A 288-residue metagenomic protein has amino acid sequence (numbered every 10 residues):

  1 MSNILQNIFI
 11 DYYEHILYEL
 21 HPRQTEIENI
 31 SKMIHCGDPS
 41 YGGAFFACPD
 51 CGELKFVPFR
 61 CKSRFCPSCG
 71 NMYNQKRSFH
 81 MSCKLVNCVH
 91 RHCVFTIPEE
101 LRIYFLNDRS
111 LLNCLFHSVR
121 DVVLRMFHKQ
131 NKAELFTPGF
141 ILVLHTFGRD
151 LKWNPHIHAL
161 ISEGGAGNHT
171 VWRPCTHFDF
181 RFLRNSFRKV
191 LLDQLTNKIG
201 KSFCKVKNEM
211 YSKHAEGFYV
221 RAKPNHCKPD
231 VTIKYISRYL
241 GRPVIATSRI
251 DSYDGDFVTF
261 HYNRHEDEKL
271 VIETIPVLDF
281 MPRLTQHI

Functional and structural regions predicted by a protein language model:
M1-I288: Beta->alpha loop/short-helix hinge microenvironment recognizer with preference for catalytic Tyr/His contexts
